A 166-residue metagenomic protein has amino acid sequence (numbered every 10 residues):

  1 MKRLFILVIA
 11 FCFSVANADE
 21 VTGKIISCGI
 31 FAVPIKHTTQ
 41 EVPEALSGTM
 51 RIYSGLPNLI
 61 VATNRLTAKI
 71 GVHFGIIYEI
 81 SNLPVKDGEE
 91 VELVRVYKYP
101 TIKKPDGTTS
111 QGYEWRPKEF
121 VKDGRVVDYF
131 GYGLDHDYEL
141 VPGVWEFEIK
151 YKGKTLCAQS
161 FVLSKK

Functional and structural regions predicted by a protein language model:
K2-R3, E20: N-terminal leader/targeting segments
R3-F13: Sec-dependent N-terminal signal peptides
L7-V8, I35, D87, F147: A broad, structure-centric signal for solvent-exposed, well-ordered loop/edge residues that line or flank functional
D19-D137, T155-A158: Contiguous segments within soluble domain cores/interaction surfaces
D135-S164: Internal, hydrophobic beta-strand segments that form the core of beta-sheet-rich folds
